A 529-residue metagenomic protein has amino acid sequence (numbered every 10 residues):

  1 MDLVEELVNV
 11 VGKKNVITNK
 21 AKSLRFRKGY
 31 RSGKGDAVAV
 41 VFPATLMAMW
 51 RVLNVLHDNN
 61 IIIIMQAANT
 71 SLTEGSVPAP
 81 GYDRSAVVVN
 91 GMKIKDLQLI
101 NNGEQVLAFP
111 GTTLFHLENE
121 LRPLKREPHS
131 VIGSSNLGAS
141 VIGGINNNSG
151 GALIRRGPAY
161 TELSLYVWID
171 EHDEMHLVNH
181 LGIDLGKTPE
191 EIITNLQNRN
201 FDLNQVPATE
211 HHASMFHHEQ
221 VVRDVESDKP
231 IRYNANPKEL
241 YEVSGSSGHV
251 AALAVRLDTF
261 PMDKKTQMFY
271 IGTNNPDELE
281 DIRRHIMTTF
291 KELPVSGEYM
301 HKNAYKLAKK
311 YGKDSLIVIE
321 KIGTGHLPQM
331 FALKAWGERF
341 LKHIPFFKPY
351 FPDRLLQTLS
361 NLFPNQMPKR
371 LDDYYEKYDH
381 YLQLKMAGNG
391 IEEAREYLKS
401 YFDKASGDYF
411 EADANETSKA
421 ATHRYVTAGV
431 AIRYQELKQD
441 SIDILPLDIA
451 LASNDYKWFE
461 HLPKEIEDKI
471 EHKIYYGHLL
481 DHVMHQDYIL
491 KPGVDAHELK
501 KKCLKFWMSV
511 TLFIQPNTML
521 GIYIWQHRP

Functional and structural regions predicted by a protein language model:
M1-N54, D58, S71-Q105, L257 (+4 more regions): N-terminal flexible segment immediately upstream of the FAD-binding catalytic core in FAD-dependent oxidoreductases
V16-K20, F42-P43, I63-A67, E74 (+8 more regions): General beta-strand structural signal in soluble alpha/beta enzymes
R31-S32, D36-V38, I61, T73-D83 (+2 more regions): Conserved glycine-rich FAD pyrophosphate-binding loop
P80-I94, L99-V141: Anion-binding (especially nucleotide phosphate/pyrophosphate-binding) glycine-rich loop and adjoining beta-alpha core
R122-D277: FAD-binding subdomain of flavoenzyme oxidoreductases
A139-N146, E298-D314, A420-Y425, I489 (+1 more regions): Short, conserved secondary-structure transition motifs
K264-S296, N303, K310-Q357, K369-Y401: A conserved active-site cap/scaffold subdomain adjacent to cofactor or substrate pockets
